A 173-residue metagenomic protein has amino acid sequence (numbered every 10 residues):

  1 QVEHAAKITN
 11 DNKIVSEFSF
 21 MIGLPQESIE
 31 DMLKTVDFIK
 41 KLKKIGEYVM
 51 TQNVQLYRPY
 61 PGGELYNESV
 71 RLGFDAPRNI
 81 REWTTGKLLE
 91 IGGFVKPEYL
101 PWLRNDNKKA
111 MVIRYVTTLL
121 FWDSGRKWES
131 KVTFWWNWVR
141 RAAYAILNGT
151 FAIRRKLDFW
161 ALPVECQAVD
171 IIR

Functional and structural regions predicted by a protein language model:
Q1-G63, L119, D123, K127: Conserved C-terminal portion of the radical SAM core fold that forms the substrate/S-adenosylmethionine-binding
I22-E30, G46-Y99: Flexible glycine/acidic-rich beta-alpha junction loops that bind and position SAM and/or redox cofactors in anaerobic
I39-L42, L72-G73, D106-N107: Alpha-helix boundary/capping residues
E64-N67, P77-R173: Radical SAM enzyme core and accessory elements
